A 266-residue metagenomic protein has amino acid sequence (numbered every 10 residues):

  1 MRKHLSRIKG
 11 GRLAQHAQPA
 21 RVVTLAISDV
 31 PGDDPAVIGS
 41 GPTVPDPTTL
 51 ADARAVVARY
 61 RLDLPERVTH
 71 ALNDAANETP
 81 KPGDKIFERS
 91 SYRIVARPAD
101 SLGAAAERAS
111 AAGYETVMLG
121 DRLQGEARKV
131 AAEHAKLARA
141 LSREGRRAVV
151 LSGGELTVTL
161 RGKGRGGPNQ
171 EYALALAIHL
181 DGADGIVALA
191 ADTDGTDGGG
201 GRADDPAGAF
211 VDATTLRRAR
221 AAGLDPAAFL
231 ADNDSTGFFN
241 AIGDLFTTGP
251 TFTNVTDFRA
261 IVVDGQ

Functional and structural regions predicted by a protein language model:
M1, L62-N77, G113-R122, R143-V149 (+2 more regions): Flexible, glycine/charged-enriched surface loops at secondary-structure junctions
M1, P35-A36, S40-T69, A190-A203: Glycine-rich phosphate-binding loop plus the immediately following alpha-helix
M1-D33, V37, P42-P45, A231-D234 (+3 more regions): Glycine-rich, mobile lid/loop segments that gate access to catalytic sites or pores
M1-L5, V30, L156-V158, D192-D197 (+2 more regions): Acidic, glycine-rich active-site loops and adjacent beta-strand->loop/helix elements that engage anionic groups
P45-E133: Accessory alpha-helical/coil subdomains and C-terminal extensions that flank or cap enzyme catalytic cores
D46-L62, G162-A188: Gly/Ser/Thr-rich active-site loops/lids in small-molecule metabolic enzymes that frequently grip phosphoryl groups
A127-L137, V158-Y172, G198-G208: Short glycine/threonine-rich loop-to-helix capping motif typified by GTGT followed within a few residues by an Asp-Pro
L174-Q266: Internal helix-turn-beta structural module
